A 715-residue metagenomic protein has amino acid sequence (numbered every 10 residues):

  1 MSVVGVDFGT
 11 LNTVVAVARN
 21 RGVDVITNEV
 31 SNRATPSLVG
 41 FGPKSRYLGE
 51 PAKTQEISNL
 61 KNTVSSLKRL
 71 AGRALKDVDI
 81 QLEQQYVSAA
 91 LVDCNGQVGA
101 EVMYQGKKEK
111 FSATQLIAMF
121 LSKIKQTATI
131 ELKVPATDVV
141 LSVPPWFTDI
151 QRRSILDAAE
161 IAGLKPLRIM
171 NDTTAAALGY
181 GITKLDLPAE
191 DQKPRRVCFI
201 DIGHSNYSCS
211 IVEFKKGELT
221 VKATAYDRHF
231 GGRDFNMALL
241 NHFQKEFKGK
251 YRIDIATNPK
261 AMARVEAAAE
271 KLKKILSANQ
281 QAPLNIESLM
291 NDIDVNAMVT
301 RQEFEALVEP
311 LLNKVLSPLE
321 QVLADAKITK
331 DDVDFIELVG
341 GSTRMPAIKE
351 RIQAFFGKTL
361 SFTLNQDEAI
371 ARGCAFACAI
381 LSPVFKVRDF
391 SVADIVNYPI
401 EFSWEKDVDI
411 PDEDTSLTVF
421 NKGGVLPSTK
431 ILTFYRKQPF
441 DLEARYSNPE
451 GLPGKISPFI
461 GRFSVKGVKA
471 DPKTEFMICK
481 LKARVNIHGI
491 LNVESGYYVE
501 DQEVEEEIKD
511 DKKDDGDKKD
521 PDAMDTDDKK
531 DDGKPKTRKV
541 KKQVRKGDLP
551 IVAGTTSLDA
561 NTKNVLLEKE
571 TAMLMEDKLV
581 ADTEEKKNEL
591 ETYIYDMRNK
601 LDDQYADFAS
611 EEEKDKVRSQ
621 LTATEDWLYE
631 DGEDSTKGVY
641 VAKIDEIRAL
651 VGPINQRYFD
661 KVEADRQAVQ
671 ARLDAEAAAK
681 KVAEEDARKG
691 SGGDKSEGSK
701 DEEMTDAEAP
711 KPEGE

Functional and structural regions predicted by a protein language model:
M1-L82, A90-L91, Q105-K110, T114 (+2 more regions): Oxyanion-binding/catalytic loops of NTP- or PPi-dependent enzymes
Y86: Conserved thiamine diphosphate
G96-V98, T137: Envelope-exposed proteins and targeting segments
E101: Conserved phosphate-interacting/catalytic interface
